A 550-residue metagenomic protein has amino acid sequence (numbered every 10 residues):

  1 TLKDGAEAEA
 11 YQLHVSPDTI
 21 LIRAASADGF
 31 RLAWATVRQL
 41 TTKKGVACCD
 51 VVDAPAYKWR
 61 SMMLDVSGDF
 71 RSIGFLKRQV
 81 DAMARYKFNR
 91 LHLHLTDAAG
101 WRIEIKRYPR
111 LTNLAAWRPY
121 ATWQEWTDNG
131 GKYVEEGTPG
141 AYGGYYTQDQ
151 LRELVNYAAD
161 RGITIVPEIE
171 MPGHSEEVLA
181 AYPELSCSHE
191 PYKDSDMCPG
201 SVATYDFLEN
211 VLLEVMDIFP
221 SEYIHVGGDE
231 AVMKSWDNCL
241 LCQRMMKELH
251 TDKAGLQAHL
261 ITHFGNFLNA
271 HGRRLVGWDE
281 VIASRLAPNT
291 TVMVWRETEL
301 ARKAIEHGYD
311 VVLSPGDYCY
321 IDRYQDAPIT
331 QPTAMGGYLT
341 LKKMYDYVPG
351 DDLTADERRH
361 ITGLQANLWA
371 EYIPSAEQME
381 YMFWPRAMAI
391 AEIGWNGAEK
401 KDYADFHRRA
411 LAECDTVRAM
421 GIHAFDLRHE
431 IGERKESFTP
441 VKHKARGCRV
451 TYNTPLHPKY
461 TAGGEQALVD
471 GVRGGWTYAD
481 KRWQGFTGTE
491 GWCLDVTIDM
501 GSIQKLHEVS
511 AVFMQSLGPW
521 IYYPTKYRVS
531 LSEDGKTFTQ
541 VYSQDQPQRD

Functional and structural regions predicted by a protein language model:
T1-Y57, Q378, I390-F425: Contiguous, structured surface segment used for ligand recognition
L13-V15, E153, G162, Y205-Y223 (+1 more regions): Substrate-binding groove of N-acetylhexosamine-processing glycoside hydrolases
K58-R273: Substrate-binding cleft of carbohydrate-active enzyme catalytic domains
F70-S72, A98-E104, P172-V178, H225 (+7 more regions): Flexible loop/turn segments at secondary-structure boundaries
E433-L506, M514-Y523, V541-R549: Disordered, acidic Ser/Thr/Pro-rich linker "stalks" and the adjacent N-terminal cap of the next globular domain
Y527-V529: Short beta-strand elements bearing conserved aromatic residues within extracellular beta-rich modules
T537-T539: Tryptophan-centered short beta-strand motifs
